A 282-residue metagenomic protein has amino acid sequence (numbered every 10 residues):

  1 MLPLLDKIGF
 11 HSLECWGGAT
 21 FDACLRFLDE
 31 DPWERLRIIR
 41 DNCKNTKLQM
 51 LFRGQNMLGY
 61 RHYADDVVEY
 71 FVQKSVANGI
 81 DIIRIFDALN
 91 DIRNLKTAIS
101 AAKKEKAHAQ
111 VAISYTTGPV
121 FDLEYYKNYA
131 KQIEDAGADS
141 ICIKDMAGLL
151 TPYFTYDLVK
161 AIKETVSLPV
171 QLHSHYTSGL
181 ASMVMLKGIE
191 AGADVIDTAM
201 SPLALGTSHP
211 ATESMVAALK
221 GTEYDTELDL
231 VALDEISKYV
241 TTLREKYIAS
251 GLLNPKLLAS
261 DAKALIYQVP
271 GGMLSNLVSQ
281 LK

Functional and structural regions predicted by a protein language model:
M1-R84, A88-K282: Catalytic cores and adjacent flexible loops of soluble metabolic enzymes that perform enolate/carbanion chemistry on
